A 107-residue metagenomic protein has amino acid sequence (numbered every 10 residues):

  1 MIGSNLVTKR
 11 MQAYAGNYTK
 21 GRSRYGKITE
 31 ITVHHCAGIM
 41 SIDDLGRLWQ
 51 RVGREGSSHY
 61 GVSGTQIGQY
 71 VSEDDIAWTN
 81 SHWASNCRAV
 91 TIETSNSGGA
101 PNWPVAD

Functional and structural regions predicted by a protein language model:
M1-D107: Active-site-adjacent loop/helix surface patches within enzyme catalytic domains that shape the substrate-binding cleft
